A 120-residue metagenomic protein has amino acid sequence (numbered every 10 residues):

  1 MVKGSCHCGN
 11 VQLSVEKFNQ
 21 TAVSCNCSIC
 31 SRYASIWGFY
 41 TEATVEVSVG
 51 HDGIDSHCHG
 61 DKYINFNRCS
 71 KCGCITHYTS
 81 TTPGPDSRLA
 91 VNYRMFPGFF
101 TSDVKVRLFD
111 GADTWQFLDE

Functional and structural regions predicted by a protein language model:
M1-S5, N10-E120: A short Gly-Trp-Pro
